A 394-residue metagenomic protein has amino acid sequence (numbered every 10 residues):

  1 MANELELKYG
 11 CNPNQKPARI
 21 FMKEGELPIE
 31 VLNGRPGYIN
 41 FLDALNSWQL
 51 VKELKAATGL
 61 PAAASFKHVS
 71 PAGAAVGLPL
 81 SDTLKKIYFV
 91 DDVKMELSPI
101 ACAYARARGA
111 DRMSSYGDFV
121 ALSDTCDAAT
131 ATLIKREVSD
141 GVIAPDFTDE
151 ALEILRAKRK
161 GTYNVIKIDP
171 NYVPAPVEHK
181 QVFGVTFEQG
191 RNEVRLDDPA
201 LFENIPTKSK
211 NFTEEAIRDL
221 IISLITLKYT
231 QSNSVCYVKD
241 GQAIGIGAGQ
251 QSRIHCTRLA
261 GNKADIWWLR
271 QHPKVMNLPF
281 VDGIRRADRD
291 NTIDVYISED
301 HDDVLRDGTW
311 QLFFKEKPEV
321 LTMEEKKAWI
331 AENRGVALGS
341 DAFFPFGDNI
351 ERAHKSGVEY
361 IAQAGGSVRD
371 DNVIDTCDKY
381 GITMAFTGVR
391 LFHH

Functional and structural regions predicted by a protein language model:
M1-D198, A216-S234: Active-site loops and adjacent core secondary-structure elements that bind or stabilize anionic groups
K23-R35, A110-Y116, Q189-K210, A287-T309 (+2 more regions): Gly-rich Lys/Arg/Thr-decorated short loops/hinges at beta-loop-alpha junctions or inter-strand turns that position
E53, Y229, I266-R270, K355 (+1 more regions): Conserved helix-loop functional segments at active or binding sites
A57-S65, V165-I168, S232-K239, L269-F280 (+1 more regions): Flexible, glycine/charged-enriched surface loops at secondary-structure junctions
S70, C126, K239-Q242, F344 (+1 more regions): Active-site-proximal loop/turn and secondary-structure-junction residues that shape catalytic pockets, frequently
A72-R112, I244-F343: Glycine- and Gly-Pro-enriched alpha-helical subdomains that act as flexible, kink-prone "lid/hinge" or packing modules
L122-S123, R136-I166, N171-V173, Q189-G190 (+5 more regions): C-terminal binding/interaction regions
T125, N204-E215, F344: Bateman/CBS regulatory modules and CBS-like beta-alpha motifs in cytosolic regions of diverse proteins
